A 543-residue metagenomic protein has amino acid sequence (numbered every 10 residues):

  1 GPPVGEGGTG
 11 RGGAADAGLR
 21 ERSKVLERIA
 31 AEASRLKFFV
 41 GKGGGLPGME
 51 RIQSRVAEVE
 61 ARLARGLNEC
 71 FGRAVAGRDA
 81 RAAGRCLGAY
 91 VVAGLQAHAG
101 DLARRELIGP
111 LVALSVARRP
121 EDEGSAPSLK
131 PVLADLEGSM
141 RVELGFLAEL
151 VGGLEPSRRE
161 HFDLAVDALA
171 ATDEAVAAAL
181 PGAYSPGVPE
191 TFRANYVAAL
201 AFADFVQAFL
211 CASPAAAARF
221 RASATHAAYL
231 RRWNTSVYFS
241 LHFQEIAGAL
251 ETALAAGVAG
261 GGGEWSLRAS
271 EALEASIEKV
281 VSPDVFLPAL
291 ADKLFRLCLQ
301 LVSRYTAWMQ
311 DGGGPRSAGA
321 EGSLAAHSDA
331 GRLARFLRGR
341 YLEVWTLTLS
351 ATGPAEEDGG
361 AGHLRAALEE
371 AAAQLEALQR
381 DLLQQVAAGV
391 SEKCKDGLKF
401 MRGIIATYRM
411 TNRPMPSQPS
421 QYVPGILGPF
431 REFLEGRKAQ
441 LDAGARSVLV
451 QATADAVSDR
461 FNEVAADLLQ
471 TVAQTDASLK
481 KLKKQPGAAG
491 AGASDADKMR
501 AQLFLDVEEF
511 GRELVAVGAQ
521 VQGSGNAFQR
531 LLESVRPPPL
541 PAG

Functional and structural regions predicted by a protein language model:
G1-G261, V281: Extended, noncatalytic alpha-helical scaffold/tether regions
E32-S34, S185-L241, E245-A249, G262 (+3 more regions): Extended alpha-helical "rod" scaffolds
